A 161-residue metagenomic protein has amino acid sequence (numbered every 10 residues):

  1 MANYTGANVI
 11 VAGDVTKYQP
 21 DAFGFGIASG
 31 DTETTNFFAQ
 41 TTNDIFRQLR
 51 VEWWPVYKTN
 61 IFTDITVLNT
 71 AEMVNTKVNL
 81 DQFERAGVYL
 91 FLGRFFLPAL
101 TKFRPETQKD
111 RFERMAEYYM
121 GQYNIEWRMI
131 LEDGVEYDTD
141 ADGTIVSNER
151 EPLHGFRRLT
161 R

Functional and structural regions predicted by a protein language model:
M1-F83, D138-R161: Conserved short "hinge" loops at termini or chain/domain junctions
Y4-G6, I27-D31, G93-R161: Short loop/turn elements at secondary-structure junctions
D81-F95: Elongated alpha-helical scaffolds
